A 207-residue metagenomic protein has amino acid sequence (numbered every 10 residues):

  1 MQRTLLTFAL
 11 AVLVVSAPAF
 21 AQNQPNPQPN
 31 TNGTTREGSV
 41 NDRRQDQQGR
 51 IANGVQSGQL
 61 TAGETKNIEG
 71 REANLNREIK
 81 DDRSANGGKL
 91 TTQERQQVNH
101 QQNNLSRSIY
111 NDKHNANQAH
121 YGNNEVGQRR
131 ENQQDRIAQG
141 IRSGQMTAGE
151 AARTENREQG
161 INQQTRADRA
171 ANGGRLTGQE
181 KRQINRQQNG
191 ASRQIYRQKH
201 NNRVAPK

Functional and structural regions predicted by a protein language model:
T7-S16: Bacterial N-terminal signal peptides
A17-A21: Sec/Tat signal peptide C-region and signal peptidase I cleavage site
N23-D42: N-terminal propeptides/low-complexity segments immediately following signal peptides in secreted or periplasmic proteins
Q24-Q28, R197-K207: Short, low-complexity, Pro/Ser/Thr/Gly-rich segments in the mature regions of secreted, periplasmic
A52-S84: N-terminal, post-signal-peptide region of Sec/Tat-exported proteins
A62-G70, T91-H100, A148-N156, T177-R186: Short, charged, amphipathic alpha-helical segments
N74-K89, N104-N117, G160-R175, G190-R203: Amphipathic alpha-helical coiled-coil segments
S108-G149, R153-N156: Extended amphipathic alpha-helical interaction segments
